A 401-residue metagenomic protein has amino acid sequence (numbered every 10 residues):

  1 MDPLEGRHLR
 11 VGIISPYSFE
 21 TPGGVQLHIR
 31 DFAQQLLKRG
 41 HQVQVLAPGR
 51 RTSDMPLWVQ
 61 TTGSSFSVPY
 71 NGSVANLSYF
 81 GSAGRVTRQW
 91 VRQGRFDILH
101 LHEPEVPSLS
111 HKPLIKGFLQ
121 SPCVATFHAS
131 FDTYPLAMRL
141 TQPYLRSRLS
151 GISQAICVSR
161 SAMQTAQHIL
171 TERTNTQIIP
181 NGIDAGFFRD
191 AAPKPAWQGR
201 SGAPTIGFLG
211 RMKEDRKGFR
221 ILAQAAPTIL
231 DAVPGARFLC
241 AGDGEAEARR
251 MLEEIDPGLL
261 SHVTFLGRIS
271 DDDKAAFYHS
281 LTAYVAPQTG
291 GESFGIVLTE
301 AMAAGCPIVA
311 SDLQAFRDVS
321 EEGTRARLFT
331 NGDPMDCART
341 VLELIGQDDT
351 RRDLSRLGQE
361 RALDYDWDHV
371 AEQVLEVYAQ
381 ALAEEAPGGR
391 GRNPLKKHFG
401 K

Functional and structural regions predicted by a protein language model:
R50, L209, R237-R250, G267: Glycosyltransferase donor-sugar binding loop
S161, G182: Carbohydrate-associated surface elements
W197-K217, A223-P227, L239: Conserved donor-binding/catalytic core segment of Leloir-type glycosyltransferases
L230, D336, E343, T350-D364 (+1 more regions): A short, well-ordered alpha-helix in the C-terminal region of glycosyltransferases
R250-D272: Nucleotide-activated donor-binding/catalytic signature segment of Leloir-type glycosyltransferases, i.e., the conserved
R268-I269, A276-L281, I296: Short alpha-helical donor nucleotide-sugar binding micro-motif in glycosyltransferases
H279-S293, C306: Acidic donor-binding loop of glycosyltransferase active sites
E322, A326-P334, E343-D349: Conserved acidic donor-binding segment of nucleotide-sugar-dependent glycosyltransferases
